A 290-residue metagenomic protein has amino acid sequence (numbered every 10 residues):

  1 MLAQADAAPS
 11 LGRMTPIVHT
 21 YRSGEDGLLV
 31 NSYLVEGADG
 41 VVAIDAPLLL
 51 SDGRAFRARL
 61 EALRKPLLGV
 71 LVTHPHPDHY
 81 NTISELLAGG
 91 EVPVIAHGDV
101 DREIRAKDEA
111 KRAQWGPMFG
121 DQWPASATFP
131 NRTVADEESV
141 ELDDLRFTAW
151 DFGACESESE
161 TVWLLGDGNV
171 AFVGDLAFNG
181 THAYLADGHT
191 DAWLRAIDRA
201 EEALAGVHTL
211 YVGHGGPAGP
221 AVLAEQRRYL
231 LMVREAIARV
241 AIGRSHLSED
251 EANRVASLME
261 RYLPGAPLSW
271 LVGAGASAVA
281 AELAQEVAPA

Functional and structural regions predicted by a protein language model:
L2, E202-V207, P217-A290: Accessory terminal helices/loops
L11-A62, T161-G174: Conserved beta-strand hairpin/beta-sheet module of binuclear metal-dependent hydrolase folds, prominently
S23-E25, P124-N131, D151-A154: Short Gly/Pro-enriched turn/cap motifs at secondary-structure boundaries
V35, D45, L60, H74 (+6 more regions): Divalent metal-coordination and catalytic microenvironments
V41, L48-L50, S139, R146 (+1 more regions): Metallo-beta-lactamase
V42-D45, G69-V72, T148-A149: Short catalytic-loop micro-motif centered on adjacent basic/acidic residues
R54, A58-S139, E158: Active-site HxH/HxHxD metal-binding segment of metal-dependent hydrolases
